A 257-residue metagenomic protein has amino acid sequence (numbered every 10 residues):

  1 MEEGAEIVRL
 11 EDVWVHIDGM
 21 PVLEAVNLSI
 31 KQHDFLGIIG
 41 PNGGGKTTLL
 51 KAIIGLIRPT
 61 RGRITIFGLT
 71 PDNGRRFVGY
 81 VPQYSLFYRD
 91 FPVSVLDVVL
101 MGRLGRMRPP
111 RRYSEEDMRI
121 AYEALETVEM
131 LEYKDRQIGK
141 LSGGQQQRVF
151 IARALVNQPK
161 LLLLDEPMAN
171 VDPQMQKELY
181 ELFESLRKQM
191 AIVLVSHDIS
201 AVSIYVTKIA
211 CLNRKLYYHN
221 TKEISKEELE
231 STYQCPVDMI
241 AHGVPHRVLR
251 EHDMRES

Functional and structural regions predicted by a protein language model:
V8, V22-A25: Conserved structural motif at the start of ABC-family nucleotide-binding domains
V13, L100, S114-Y133: Conserved ABC ATPase "signature" region
I54: Helix-to-loop junction immediately C-terminal to a conserved catalytic motif
G62-V78: Conserved ABC transporter NBD signature motif
Q137-L141, Q145: Conserved ABC ATPase signature
L162-E166: Catalytic Walker B motif of ABC-type/P-loop ATPase nucleotide-binding domains
S225-S257: ABC ATPase nucleotide-binding domains
